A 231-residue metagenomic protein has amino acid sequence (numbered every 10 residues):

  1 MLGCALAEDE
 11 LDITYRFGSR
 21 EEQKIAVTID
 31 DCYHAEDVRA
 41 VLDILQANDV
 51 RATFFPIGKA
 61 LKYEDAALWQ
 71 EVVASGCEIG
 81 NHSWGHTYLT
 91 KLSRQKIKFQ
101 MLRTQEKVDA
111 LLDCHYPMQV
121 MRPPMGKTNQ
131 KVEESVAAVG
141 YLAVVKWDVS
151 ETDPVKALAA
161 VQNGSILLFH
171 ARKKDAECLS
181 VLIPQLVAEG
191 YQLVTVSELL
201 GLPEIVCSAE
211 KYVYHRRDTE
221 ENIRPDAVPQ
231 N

Functional and structural regions predicted by a protein language model:
M1-A5: Sec-dependent N-terminal signal peptides of Gram-positive bacterial secreted proteins and lipoproteins
L6-T90, K96, R103, K107 (+1 more regions): Active-site beta->alpha N-cap acidic-glycine motif
E10-R20, A47-D49, A60-K62, K174-N231: C-terminal domain-boundary segment and adjacent tail
I25-V27, A52-F54, P117-M118, I166-F169 (+2 more regions): A short, structure-level motif marking secondary-structure boundaries and short turns
A40, Y63, H86-Q192, S197-E210: Catalytic domains of cell-wall/extracellular-matrix polysaccharide-remodeling enzymes, centered on de-N-acetylation
N48-R51, I57-G58, S75-E78, M101-R103 (+4 more regions): Short, surface-exposed linear patches
